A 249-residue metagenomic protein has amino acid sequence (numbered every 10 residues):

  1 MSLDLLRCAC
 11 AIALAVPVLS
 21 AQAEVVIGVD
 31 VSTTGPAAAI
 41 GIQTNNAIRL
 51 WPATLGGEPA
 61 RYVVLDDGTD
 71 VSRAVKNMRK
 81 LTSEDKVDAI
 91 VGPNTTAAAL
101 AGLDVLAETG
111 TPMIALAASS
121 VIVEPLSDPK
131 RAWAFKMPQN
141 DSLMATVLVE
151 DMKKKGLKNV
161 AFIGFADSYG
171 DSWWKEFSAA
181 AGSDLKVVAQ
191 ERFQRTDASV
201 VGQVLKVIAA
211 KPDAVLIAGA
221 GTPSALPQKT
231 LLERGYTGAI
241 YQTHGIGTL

Functional and structural regions predicted by a protein language model:
S2-A21: Gram-negative bacterial Sec-dependent N-terminal signal peptides
A21-V29, G56-P59, M152-K158: Immediate post-signal peptide segment of exported/extracytoplasmic ligand-binding proteins
V26, A39-N46, T54-P125, F193-V200 (+2 more regions): Beta-alpha junction/loop-to-helix N-cap segments that form part of ligand/metal-binding clefts
V26-D30, R61-V64, D88-P93, P112-A117 (+5 more regions): Structural recognition of the beta-strand scaffold that forms the well-ordered cores of secreted hydrolase catalytic
T33-A38, V64-D67, A132-P138: Second-shell loop/turn segments in exported
K76, S120-I122, R131-G235: Extracellular/periplasmic Venus flytrap/periplasmic-binding protein
T95-A97, D141-S142, G221-T222, I246-G247: Short beta->alpha connector loops
Q228-L249: Extracellular/periplasmic periplasmic-binding protein-like sensory domains
